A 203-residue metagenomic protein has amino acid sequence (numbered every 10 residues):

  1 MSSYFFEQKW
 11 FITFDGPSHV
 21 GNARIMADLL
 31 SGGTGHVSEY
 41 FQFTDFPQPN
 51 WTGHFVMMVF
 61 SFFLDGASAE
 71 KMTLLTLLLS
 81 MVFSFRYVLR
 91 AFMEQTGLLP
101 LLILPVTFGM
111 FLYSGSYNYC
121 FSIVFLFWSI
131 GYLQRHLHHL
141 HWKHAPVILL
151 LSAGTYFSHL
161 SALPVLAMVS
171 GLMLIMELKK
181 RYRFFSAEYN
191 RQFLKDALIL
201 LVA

Functional and structural regions predicted by a protein language model:
S3-G35: Extracytoplasmic loop-helix module adjacent to an early transmembrane segment
G21-D28, F41-G66: Short hydrophobic/aromatic helix or loop-helix immediately within or flanking a transmembrane segment in polytopic
M72-F92: Transmembrane-helix motifs of polytopic, lipid-linked glycan transferases
F85-F108: Transmembrane-helix signature of polytopic, membrane-embedded enzymes that assemble or transfer cell-envelope glycans
G109, H144-L166, S170: Membrane-interface alpha helices of multi-pass inner-membrane proteins
S114-S122: Short acidic/glycine- and proline-prone juxtamembrane loop motifs at membrane-interface regions of multi-pass membrane
S129-H144: Membrane-interface transmembrane helices that cradle and orient dolichyl/undecaprenyl
L166-L201: Perimembrane helix-loop-helix junctions
